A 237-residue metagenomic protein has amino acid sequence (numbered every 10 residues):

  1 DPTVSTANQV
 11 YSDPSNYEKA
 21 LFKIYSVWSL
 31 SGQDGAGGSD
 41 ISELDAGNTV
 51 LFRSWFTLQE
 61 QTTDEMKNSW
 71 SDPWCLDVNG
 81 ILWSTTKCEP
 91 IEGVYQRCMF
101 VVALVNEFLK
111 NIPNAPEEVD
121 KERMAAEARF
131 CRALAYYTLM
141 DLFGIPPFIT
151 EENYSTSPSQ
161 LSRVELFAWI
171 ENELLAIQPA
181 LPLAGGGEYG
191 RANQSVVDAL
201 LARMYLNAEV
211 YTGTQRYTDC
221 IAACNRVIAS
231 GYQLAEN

Functional and structural regions predicted by a protein language model:
D1-E127, C131-L142, P147-E165, L234-N237: Short acidic-aromatic linear motifs embedded in glycine-rich loops, typified by GG[WY][YF]DAGD(H) and related
N114-E122, A180-Y189: Flexible helix-coil transition and linker loops at the boundaries of alpha-helical arrays
R129, D198-M204: TPR/Sel1-like alpha-solenoid repeat signature
R203-V210, I221-N237: Polar, glycine-rich mid-to-C-terminal structural blocks that act as macromolecule-binding/assembly scaffolds
